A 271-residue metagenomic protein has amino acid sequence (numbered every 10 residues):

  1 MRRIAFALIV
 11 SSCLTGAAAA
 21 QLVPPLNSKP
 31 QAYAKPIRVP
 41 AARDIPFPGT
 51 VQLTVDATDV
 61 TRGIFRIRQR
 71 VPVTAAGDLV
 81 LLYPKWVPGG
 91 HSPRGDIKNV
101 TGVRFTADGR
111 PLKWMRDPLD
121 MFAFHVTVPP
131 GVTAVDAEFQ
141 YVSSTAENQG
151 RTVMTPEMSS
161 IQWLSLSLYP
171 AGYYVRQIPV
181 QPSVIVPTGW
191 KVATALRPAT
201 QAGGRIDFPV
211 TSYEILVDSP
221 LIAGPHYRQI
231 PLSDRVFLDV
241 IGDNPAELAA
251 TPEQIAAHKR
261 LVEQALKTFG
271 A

Functional and structural regions predicted by a protein language model:
M1-R2: N-terminal secretory signal peptides that target proteins for export/translocation
A5-G16: Bacterial N-terminal signal peptides
A17-A18, W163: Residue-level detector of alpha-helical transmembrane segments in integral membrane proteins
A20-V60: N-terminal, polar/Ser/Thr-rich
I45-F47, T58, I64, R68-T74 (+2 more regions): Non-catalytic architectural context of zinc metalloproteases
L81-V87: Short Gly/aromatic-enriched secondary-structure transition segments
